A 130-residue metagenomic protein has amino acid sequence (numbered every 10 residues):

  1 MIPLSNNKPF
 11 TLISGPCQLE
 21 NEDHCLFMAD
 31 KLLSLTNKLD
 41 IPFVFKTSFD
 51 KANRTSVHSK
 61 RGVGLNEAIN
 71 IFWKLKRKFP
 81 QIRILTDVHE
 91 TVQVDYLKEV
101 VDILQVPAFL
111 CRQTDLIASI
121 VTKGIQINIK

Functional and structural regions predicted by a protein language model:
M1-L12, N70: N-terminal amphipathic alpha-helix/helix-capping segment at the start of soluble metabolic enzymes
T11-Q18, Q126-K130: Short glycine-rich or small-residue beta-strand-to-loop segments that form or flank ligand, phosphate, metal/Fe-S
I13-H24, F43-L65: Glycine-rich, proline-tolerant flexible connector loops at the mouths of alpha/beta enzymes
E22-L33, I69, W73, T91-D95 (+1 more regions): Amphipathic, non-transmembrane alpha-helical secondary structure
L32-L39, H58-L85, S119-Q126: Alpha-helix-loop-beta-strand connector modules within alpha/beta enzyme cores
I41-S48, R83-V88: Short beta-strand segments at enzyme active-site cores
V63-G64, F79-Q93, D102-D115, I125-K130: Catalytic beta/alpha-barrel core
K98-E99: Glycine-rich phosphate/dinucleotide-binding loop and adjoining beta-alpha-beta core of small-molecule
